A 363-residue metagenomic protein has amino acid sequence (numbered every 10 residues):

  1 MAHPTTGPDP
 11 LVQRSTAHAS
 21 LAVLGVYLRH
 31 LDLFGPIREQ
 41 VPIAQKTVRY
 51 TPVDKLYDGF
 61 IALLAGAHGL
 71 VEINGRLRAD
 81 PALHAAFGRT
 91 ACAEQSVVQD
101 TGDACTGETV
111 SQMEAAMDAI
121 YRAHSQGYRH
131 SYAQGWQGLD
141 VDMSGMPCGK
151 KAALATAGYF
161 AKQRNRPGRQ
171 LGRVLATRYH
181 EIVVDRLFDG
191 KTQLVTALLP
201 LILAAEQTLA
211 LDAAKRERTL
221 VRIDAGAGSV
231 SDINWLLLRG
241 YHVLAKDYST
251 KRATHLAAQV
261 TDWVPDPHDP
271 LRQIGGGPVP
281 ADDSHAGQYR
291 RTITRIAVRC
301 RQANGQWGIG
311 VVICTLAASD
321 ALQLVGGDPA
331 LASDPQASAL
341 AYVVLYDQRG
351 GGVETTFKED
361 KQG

Functional and structural regions predicted by a protein language model:
M1-P167, L171-Q193, L198-Q207, L211-A214: Dynamic "connector" segments at or just before major functional cores
A2, H242-E359: An anionic, glycine-rich sequence signature occurring as long contiguous blocks
V53-D54, A65, A225-G228, S338-A341: Short, glycine/acidic-rich beta->alpha junctions
R76-D80, A104, L201-T208, W235 (+4 more regions): Generic, well-ordered alpha-helical scaffold segments in large soluble proteins
L83, M146-C148, E181, K191-T192 (+4 more regions): Flexible loop/turn segments at secondary-structure boundaries
M117, D142-S144, D224-G226, Y248 (+1 more regions): Anionic group-transfer/hydrolysis microenvironments
A153-G158, W235-Y241, A258-W263: Short secondary-structure boundary/capping segments
L194-T254: Domain-level cores of phosphate- or acyl-group-handling catalytic modules
